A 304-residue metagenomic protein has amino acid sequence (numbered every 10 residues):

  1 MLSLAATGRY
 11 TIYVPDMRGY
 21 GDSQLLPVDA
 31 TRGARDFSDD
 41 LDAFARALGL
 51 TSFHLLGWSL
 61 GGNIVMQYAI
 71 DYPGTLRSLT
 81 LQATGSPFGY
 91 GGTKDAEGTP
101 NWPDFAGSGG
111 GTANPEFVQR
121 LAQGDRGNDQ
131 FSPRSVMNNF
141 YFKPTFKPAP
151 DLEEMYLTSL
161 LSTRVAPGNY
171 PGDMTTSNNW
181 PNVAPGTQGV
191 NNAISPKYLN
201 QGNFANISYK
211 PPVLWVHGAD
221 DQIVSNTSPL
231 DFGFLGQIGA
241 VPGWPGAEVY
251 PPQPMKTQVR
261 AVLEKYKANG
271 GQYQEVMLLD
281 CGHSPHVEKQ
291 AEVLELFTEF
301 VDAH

Functional and structural regions predicted by a protein language model:
M1-L4, T227: The serine-hydrolase catalytic nucleophile loop
A5-T7, F204-Y209, Y266-G270: Short, conserved loop/helix-junction motifs that constitute active-site signature segments in enzyme catalytic cores
G8-T11, M17-L60, D71, S86: Active-site loop/oxyanion-hole signature of alpha/beta-hydrolase fold enzymes
D16, Q82-G85, V216: Alpha/beta-hydrolase-fold catalytic nucleophile elbow
D42, M66-I70, L294: Short, hydrophobic alpha-helix immediately C-terminal to the catalytic nucleophile
T51-E97: Conserved hydrolase catalytic core segment
T99-Q258: Alpha/beta-hydrolase
L230-H304: Catalytic active-site module of serine/aspartate enzymes centered on a nucleophile-bearing elbow/loop
